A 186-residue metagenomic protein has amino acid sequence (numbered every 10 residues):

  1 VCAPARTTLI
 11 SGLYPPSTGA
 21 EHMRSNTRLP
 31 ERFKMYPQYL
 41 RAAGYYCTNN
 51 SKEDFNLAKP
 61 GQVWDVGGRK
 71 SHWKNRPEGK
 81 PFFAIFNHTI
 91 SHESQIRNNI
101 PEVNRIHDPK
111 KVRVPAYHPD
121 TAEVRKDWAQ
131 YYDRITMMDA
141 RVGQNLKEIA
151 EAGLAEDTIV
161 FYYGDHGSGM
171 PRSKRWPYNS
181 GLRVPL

Functional and structural regions predicted by a protein language model:
V1-L186: Formylglycine-dependent sulfatase
